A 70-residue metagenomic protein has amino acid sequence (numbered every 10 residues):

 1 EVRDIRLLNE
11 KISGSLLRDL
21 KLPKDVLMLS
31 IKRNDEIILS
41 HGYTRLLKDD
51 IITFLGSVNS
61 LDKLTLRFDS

Functional and structural regions predicted by a protein language model:
D4-S70: Cytosolic Rossmann-like ligand/nucleotide-binding regulatory domains
